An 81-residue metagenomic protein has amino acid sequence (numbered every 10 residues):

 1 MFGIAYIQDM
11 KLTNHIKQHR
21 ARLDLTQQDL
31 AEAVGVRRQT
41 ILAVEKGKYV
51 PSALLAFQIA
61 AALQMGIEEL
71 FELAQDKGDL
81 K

Functional and structural regions predicted by a protein language model:
M1-R22: A short, Lys/Arg-rich alpha-helix, primarily the initiator
M1-Y6, F71-K81: Short, charged recognition helix plus adjacent turn of helix-turn-helix-like nucleic-acid-binding domains
N14, D24-L25, P51-L54: Residue-level signal for the short linker/turn that defines the boundary of a DNA-recognition helix
A21, E32, A61: Alpha-helical residues within the helix-turn-helix
D24-A43: Short alpha-helical DNA-recognition segment
G35, L54-E69: DNA major-groove recognition helix of helix-turn-helix/homeodomain DNA-binding modules
R37-Q58: Amphipathic, hydrophobic secondary-structure cores in small proteins
